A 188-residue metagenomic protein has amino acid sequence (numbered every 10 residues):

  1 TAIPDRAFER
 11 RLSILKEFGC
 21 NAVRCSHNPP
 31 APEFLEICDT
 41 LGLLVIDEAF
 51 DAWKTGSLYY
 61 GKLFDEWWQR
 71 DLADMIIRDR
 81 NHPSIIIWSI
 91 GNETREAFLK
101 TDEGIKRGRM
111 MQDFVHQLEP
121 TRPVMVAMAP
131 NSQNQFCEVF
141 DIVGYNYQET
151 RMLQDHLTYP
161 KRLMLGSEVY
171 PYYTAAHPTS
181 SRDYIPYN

Functional and structural regions predicted by a protein language model:
T1-D113, V124-M125: Active-site-adjacent substrate/metal-binding segments within catalytic domains of carbohydrate-active enzymes
L12, M75-I76, N131-S132, M152-Q154: Generic recognition of flexible, low-complexity loop/linker segments
G19, T40-V45, E138-I142, Y159-L165: Glycine-enriched alpha-helix->loop->beta-strand junction motifs that scaffold or abut catalytic
H27-P30, A129-N131, Y145-R151: Short beta->alpha connector loops
F50, G91-R95, P120, A129-P130 (+2 more regions): Catalytic metal-binding/acid-base residues of hydrolase active sites
K62, C137-E138: A conserved, positively charged/aromatic
I77, T121, I142: Conserved helix-loop functional segments at active or binding sites
S84-W88, K106-M125, Q135-C137, R151-N188: Substrate-binding clefts and catalytic carboxylate motifs of secreted carbohydrate-active enzymes
